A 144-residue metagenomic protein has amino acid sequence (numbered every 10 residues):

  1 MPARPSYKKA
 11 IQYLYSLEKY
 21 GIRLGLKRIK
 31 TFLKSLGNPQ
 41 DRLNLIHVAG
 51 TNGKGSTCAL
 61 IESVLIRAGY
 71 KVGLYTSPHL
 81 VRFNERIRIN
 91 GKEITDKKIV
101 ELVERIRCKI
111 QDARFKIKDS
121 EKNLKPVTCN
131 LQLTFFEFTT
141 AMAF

Functional and structural regions predicted by a protein language model:
M1-G50, T57-A59, S63-A68, Y75: Short functional linear segments
S6, K54, F136-T139: Generic hydrophobic secondary-structure packing signal
L26, K30-D41, R67-F144: ATP-dependent carboxylate-amine ligase catalytic core
N52-K54, H79-L80: Short active-site-proximal "capping" loops at secondary-structure junctions
